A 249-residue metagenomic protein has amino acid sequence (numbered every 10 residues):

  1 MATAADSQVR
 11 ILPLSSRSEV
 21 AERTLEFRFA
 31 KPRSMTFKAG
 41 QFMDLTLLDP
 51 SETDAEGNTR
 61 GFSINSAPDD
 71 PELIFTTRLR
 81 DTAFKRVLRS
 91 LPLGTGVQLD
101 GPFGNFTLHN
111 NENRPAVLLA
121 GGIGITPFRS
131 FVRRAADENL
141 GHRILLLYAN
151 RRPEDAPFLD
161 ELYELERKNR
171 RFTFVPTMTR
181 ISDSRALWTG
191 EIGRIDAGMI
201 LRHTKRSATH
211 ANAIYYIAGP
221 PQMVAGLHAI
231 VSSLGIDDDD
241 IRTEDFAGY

Functional and structural regions predicted by a protein language model:
A2-T95, N150-R152, T179-R180: Ferredoxin-reductase
A4-Q8, L147-Y249: Reductase modules of NAD(P)H-dependent flavoproteins
G40, G124, P220: Short, conserved phosphate/pyrophosphate- and ester-handling motifs at nucleotide-, phospho-/glycolipid
L48-E52, G101-F106: Short, charged beta-turn/beta-strand-edge "cap" motif at the junction between a beta-strand and an adjacent loop
N110-R114, T209-A211: Short helix-loop-beta connector
N113, D137-I144: Conserved S-adenosyl-L-methionine
P115-V117, L145, I214: Structural motif
P127-D137: Histidine-anchored nucleotide/phosphate-binding helix
